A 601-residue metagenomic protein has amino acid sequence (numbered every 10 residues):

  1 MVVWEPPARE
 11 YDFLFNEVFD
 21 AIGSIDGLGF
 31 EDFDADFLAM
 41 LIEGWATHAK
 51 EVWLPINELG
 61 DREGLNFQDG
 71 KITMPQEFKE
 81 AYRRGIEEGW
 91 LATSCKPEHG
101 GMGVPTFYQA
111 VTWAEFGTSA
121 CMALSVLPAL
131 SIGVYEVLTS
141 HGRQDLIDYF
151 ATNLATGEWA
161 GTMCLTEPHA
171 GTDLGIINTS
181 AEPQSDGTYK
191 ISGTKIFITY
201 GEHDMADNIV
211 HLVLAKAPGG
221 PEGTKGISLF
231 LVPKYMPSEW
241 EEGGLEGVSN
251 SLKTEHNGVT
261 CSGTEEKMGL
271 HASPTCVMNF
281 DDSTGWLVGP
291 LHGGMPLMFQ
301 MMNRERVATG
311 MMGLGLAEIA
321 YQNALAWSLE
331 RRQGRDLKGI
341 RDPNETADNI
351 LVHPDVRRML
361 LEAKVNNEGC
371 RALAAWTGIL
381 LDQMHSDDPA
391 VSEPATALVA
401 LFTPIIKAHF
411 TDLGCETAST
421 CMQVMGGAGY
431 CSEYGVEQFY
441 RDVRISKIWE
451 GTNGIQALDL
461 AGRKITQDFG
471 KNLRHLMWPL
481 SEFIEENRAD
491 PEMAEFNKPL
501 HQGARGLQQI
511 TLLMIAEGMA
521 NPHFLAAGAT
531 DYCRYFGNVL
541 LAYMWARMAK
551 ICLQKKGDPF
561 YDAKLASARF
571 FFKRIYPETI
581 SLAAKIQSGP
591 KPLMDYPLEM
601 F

Functional and structural regions predicted by a protein language model:
M1-S125, Y149, D382, K591-F601: Amphipathic, small/basic residue-rich leader segments at the start of a protein or domain
V2-P6, E10, P183, L270 (+3 more regions): Alpha-helix capping/hinge segments and adjacent helical runs
I25-D32, R62-M74, G294-A308, Q322-A363 (+4 more regions): Glycine-rich cofactor-pocket loops
L65, F78, T112, L127-S131 (+6 more regions): Internal maturation/activation junctions in enzymes
G133-V134, R143-L146, F150, E450-T452 (+1 more regions): A structural-propensity feature for long, helix-poor, extended segments
T188, S192-K253: A short core secondary-structure module
F197-T199, S238-S262, K267, P274-E305 (+2 more regions): A glycine-rich, basic-preceded beta-loop-alpha segment at the flavin cofactor/substrate interface of flavin-utilizing
Q467, F483-F601: C-terminal amphipathic alpha-helical interaction region
